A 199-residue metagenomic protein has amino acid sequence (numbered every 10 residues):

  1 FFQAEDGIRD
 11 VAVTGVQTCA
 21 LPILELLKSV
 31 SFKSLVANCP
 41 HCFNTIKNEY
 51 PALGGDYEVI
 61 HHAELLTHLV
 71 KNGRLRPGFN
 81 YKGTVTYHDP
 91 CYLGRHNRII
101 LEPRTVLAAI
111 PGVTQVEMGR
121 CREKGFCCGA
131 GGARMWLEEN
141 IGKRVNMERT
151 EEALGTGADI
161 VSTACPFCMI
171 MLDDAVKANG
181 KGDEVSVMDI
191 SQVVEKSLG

Functional and structural regions predicted by a protein language model:
F1-C19: Single conserved hydrophobic/aromatic residue that forms the stacking wall/gate of nucleotide- or nucleobase-binding
Q17-G199: Iron-sulfur cluster-binding electron-transfer modules in prokaryotic oxidoreductases
